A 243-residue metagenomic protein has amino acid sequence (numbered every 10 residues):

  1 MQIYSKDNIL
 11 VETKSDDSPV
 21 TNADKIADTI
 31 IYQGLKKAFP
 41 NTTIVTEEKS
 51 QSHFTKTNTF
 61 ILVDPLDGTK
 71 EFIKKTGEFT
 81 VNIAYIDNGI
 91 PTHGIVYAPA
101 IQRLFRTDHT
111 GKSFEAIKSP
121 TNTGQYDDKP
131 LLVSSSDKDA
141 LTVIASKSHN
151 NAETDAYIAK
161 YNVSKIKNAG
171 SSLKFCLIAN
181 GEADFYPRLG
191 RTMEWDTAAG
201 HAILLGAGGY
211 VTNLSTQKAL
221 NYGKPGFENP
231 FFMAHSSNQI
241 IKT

Functional and structural regions predicted by a protein language model:
M1-L66, D87, N122, A152 (+4 more regions): N-terminal subdomain of lithium-sensitive/metallo-dependent phosphomonoesterases centered on the IMPase/IPPase/PAP
I3, D24, L35, T69 (+5 more regions): Residue-level signal for inorganic ion chemistry
K14, E47, S146, N168-A169 (+1 more regions): Conserved beta-strand termini and adjacent loop/short-helix elements that scaffold enzyme active sites in alpha/beta
T43, N162-K165, Y210: Conserved beta-strand segments of alpha/beta enzyme cores
T59-P99: Glycine-rich active-site/cofactor-binding loop and its immediate structural neighborhood
A84-F175, G223-T243: Acidic beta-strand-loop-alpha-helix segment within the catalytic core of divalent metal-dependent phosphate-processing
D155-K160, F175-T243: Oxyanion/phosphate-interacting regions
